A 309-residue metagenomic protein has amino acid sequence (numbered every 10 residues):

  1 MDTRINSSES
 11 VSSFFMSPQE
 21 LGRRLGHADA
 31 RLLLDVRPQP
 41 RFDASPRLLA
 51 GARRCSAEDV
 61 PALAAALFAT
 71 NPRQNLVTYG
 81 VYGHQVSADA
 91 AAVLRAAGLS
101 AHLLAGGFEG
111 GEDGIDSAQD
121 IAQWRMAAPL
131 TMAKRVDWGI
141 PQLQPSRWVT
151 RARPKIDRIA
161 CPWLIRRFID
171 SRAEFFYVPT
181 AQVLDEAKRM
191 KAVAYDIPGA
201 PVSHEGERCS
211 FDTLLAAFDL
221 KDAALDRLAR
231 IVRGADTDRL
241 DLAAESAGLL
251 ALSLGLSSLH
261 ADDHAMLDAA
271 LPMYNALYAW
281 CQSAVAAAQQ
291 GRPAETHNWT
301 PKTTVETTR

Functional and structural regions predicted by a protein language model:
D2-L32, Q39-V77, V81-R151, C161-P162 (+8 more regions): Rhodanese-like catalytic fold shared by cysteine-dependent sulfurtransferases and DSP/PTP-type phosphatases
V36-R41, P179-V183: Short, polar loop motifs at secondary-structure junctions
P145-D241: Polyanion-binding interface signature
R227-L277: An accessory alpha-helical subdomain
V305-R309: Long, low-complexity, intrinsically disordered segments
